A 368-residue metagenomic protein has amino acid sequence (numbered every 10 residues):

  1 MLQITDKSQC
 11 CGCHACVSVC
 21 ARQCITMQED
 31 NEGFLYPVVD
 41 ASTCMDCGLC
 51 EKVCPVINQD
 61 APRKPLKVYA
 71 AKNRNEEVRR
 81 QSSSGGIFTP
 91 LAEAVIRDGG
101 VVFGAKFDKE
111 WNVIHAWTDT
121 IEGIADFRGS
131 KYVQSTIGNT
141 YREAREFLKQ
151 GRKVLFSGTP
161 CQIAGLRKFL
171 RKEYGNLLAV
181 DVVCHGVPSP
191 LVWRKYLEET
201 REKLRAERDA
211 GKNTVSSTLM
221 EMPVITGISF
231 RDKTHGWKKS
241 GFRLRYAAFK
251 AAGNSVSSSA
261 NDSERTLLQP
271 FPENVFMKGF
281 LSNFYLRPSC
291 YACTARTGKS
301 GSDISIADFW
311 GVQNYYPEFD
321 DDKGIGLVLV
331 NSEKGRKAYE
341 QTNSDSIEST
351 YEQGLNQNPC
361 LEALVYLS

Functional and structural regions predicted by a protein language model:
M1, T5-K7, V38-S42, P272-L281: Short, intrinsically disordered, charge-biased short linear motifs at domain edges
L2-I4, A15-V38, G48-L66, D303-I304: Iron-sulfur cluster-binding cysteine motifs and their immediate structural context in ferredoxin-like electron-transfer
C10-C16, C20, C44-C50, C54 (+2 more regions): Short cysteine clusters
D30, S42, A105-F107: Acidic/polar N-terminal loop/beta-strand segments that form early-domain functional surfaces
A41, C47, W117-T118: Glycine-rich loop at the start of a catalytic domain that most often binds anionic cofactors/ligands
P55, A61-S368: Iron-sulfur-associated redox domains of electron-transfer enzymes in respiratory and anaerobic energy metabolism
